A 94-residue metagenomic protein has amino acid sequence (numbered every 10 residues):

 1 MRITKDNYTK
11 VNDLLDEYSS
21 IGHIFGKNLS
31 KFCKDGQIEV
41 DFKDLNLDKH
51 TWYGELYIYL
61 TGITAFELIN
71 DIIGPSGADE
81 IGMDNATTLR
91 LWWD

Functional and structural regions predicted by a protein language model:
M1-D71: Long, contiguous N-terminal structural blocks used for assembly/anchoring
D71-D94: Acidic, proline/glycine-rich low-complexity IDRs
